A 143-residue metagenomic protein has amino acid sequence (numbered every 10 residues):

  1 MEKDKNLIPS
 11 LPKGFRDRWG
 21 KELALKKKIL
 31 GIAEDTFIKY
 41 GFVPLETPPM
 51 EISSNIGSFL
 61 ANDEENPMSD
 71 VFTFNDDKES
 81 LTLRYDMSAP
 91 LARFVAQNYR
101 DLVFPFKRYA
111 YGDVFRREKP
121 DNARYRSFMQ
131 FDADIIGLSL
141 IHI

Functional and structural regions predicted by a protein language model:
M1-I141: TRNA-recognition modules of translation machinery and tRNA-sensing kinases, especially anticodon-binding
